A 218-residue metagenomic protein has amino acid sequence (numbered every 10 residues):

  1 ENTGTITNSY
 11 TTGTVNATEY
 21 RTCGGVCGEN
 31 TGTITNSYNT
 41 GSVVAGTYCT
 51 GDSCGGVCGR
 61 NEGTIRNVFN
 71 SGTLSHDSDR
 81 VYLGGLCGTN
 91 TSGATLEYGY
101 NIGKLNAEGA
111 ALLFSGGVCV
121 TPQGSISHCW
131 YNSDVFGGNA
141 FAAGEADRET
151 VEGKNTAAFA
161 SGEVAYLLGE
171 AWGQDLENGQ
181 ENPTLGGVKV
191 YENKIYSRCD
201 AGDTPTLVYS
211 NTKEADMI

Functional and structural regions predicted by a protein language model:
E1-I218: Predominantly extracellular beta-rich ligand-binding scaffolds that present long acidic/polar faces for carbohydrate
